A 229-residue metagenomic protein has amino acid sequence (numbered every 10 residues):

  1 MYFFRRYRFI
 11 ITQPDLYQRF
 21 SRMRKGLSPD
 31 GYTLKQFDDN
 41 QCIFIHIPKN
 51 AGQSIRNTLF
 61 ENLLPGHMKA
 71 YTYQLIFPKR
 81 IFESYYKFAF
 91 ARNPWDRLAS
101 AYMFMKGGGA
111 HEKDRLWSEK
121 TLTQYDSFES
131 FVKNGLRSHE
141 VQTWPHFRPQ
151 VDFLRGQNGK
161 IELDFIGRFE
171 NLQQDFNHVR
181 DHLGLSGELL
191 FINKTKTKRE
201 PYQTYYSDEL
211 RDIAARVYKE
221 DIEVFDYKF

Functional and structural regions predicted by a protein language model:
M1-F229: Membrane-interface amphipathic segments in extracytoplasmic regions
